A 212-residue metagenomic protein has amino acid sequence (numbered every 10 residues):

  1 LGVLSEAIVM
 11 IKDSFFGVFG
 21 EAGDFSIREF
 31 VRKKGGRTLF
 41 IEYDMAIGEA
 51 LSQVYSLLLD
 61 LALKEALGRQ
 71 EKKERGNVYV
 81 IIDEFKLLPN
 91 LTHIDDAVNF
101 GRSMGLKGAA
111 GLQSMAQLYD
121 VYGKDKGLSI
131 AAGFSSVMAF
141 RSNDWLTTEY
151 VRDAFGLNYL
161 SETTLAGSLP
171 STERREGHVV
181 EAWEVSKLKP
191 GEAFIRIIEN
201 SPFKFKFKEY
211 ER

Functional and structural regions predicted by a protein language model:
L1-L106, A116, Y122, R175 (+2 more regions): P-loop NTPase motor domains
D96-N99, L118-R212: P-loop NTPase motor core of the ASCE superfamily
L112: H-loop/switch region of ABC-family ATPase nucleotide-binding domains
